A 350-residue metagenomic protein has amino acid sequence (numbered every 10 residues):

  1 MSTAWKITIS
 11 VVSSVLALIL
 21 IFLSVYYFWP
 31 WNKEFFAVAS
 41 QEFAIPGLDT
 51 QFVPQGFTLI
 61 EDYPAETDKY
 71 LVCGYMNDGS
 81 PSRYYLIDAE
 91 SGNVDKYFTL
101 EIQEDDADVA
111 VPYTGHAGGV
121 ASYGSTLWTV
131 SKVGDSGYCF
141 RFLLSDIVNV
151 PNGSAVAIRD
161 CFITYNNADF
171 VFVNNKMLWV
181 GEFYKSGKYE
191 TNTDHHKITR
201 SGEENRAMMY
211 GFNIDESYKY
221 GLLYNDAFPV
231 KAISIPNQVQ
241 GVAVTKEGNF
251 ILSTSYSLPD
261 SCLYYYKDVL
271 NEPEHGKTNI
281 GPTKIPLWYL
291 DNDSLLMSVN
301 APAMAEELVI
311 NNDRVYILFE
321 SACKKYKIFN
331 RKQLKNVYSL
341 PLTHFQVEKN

Functional and structural regions predicted by a protein language model:
K33-T50, D95-V111, V148-N167, D215-P236 (+1 more regions): Surface-exposed loop and turn segments in beta-propeller and other repeat-based domains that flank or scaffold
F43-S82: Beta-strand-rich domains and repeat architectures in extracellular enzymes and scaffolds, especially beta-propellers
Q51-E61, A110-G119, F162-V173, P236-G241 (+1 more regions): Repeated scaffold domains used in trafficking and secretory/extracellular systems, primarily beta-propellers
D62, G74-N77, K132-G134, E182-S186 (+2 more regions): Short loop/turn segments immediately following the C-termini of beta-strands
T67-K69, G118, G124-S125, N175-K176 (+2 more regions): Short coil/turn segments that connect the beta-strands within blades of beta-propeller domains
P81-G92, G137-V150, T193-S217, S261-P282 (+1 more regions): Beta-propeller blade signature
R83-Y85, G92-S125: Blade-loop segments of beta-propeller domains
A232-N292, S298, M304-E306: Loop/turn-rich, solvent-exposed surfaces of beta-rich toroidal or solenoidal domains
